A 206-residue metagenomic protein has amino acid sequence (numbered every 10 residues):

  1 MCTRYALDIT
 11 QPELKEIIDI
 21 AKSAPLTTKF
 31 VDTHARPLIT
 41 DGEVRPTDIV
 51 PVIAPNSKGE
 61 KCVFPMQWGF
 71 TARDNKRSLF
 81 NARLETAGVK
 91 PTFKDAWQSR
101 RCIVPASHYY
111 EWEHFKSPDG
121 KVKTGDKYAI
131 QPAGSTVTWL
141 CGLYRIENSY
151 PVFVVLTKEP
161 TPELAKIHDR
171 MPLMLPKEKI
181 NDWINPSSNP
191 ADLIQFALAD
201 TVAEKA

Functional and structural regions predicted by a protein language model:
M1-A206: Short linear sequence motif anchored by a di-proline
